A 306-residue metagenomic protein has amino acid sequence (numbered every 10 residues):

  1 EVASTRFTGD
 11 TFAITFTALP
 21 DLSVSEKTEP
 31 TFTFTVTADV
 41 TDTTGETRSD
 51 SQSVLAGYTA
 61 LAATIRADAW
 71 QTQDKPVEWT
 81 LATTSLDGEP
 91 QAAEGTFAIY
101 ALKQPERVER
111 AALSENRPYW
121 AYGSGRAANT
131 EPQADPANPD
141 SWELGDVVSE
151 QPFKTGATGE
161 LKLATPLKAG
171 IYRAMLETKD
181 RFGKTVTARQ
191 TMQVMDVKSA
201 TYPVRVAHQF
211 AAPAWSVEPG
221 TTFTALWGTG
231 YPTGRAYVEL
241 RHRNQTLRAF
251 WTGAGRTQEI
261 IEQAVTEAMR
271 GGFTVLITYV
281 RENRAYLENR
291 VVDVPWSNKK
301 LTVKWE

Functional and structural regions predicted by a protein language model:
E1-E306: A structural signal for beta-strand and strand-to-loop patches characteristic of beta-rich domains
